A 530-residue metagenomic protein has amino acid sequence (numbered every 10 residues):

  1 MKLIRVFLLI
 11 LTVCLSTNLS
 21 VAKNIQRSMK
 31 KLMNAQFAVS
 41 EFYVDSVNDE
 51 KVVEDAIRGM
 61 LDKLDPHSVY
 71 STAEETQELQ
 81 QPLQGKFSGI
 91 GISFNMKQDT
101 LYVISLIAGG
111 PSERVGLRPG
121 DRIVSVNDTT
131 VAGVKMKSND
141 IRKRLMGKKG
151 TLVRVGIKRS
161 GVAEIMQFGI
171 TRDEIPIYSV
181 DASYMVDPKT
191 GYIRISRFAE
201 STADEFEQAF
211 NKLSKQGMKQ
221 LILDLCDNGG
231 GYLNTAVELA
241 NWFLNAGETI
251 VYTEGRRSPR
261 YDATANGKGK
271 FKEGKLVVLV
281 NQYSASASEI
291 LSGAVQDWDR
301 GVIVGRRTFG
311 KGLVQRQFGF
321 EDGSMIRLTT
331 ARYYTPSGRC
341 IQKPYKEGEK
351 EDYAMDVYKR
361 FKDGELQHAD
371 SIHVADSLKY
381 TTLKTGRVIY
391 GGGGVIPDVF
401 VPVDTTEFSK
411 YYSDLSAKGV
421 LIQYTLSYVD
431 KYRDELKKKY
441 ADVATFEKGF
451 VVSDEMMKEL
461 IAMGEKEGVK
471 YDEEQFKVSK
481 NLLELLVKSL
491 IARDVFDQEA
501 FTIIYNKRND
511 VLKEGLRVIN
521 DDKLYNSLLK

Functional and structural regions predicted by a protein language model:
M1-Q26: Bacterial Sec-dependent N-terminal signal peptides
S20-S28, L32, Q36-D49, T72 (+5 more regions): Cleft-lining beta-strand/loop regions that shape enzyme active-site pockets
M33, Y43-I104, G150-A182, Y505-L516 (+1 more regions): Extended, small/polar residue-biased N-terminal targeting/export presequences and adjacent propeptide/linker tracts
G120-R122: Structural motif
V126-N127, T329, P344, G392: Residue-level recognition of conserved beta-strand edge/terminus positions
A287, D299, R306, G310-L378: Polar, glycine-rich mid-to-C-terminal structural blocks that act as macromolecule-binding/assembly scaffolds
C340-I341, Y345-K530: Conserved functional hotspot residues or short segments at active or partner-binding sites across diverse domains
